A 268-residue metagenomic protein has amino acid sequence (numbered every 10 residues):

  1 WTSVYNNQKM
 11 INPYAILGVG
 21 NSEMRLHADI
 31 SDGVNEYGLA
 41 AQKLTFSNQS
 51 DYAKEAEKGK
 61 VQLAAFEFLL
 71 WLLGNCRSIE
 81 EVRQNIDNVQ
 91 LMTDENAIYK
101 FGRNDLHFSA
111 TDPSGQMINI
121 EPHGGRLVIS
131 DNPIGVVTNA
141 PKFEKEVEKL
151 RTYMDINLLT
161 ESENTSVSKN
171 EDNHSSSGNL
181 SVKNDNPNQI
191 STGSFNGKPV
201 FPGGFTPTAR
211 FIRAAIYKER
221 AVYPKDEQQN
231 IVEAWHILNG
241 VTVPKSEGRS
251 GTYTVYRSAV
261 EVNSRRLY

Functional and structural regions predicted by a protein language model:
W1-K60, T93: A contiguous strand-loop segment
A40, Q116-I118, R126-L127, R265-L267: Hydrophobic residues embedded in beta-strands of well-ordered beta-sheets
A40-K43, S109-T111, N119, A259: Structural recognition of the beta-strand scaffold that forms the well-ordered cores of secreted hydrolase catalytic
L44, S50-Y52, I118-E121, V128-N132 (+1 more regions): Short helix/loop capping segments that flank catalytic or ligand/cofactor-binding pockets
K54-G59, E67-L73, V222: Second-shell loop/turn segments in exported
A64-E95, E227-N239: Proteins synthesized as precursors that undergo proteolytic processing into mature forms
I79, R83-P122: Aromatic- and glycine-enriched pocket-lining scaffold segments that form the walls of small-molecule binding clefts
D94-N96, R103-N104, P113, T138-Y268: C-terminus-biased signal that marks the final domain/tail of proteins
